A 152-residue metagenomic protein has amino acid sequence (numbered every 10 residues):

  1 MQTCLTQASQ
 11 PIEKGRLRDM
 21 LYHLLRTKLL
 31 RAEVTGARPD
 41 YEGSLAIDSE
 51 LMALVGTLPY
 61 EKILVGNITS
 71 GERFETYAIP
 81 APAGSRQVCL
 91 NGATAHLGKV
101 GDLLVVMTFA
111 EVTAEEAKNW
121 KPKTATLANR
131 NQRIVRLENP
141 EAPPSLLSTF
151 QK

Functional and structural regions predicted by a protein language model:
Q2-C4, K14-R18, P82, A114-K152: Helix-rich terminal scaffold detector
Q2-L5, K14-Y41, K152: N-terminal intrinsically disordered, low-complexity, charge/repeat-rich segments that act as generic
P11: Cationic, low-complexity basic patches in intrinsically disordered or flexible, solvent-exposed regions
Y22-L24, V34-T35, P39-K118, R130-N131: Compact, glycine-rich, soluble single-domain proteins
